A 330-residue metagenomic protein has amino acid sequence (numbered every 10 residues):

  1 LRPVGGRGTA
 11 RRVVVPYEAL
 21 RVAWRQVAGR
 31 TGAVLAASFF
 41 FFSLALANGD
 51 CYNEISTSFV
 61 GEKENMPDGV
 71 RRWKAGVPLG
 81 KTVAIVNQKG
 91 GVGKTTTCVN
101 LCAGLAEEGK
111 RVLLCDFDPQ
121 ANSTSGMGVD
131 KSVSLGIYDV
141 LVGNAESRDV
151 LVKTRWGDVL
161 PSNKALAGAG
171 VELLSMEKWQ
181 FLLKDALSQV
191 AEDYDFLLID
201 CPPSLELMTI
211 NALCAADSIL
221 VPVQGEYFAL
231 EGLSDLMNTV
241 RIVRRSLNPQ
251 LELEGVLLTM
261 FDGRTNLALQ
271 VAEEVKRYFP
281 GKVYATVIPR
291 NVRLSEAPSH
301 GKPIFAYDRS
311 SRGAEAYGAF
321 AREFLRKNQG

Functional and structural regions predicted by a protein language model:
L1, G8, V15-E18, V22 (+3 more regions): Short terminal hydrophobic/aromatic SLiMs and anchors at protein ends
L1, V13-V15, A28, G32 (+2 more regions): Short, low-complexity intrinsically disordered segments enriched in A/P/G/S/L with frequent Arg, especially at protein
R2, R7, R11-R12, R21 (+3 more regions): Basic polycationic patches enriched in arginine
R7, V14, R30-G32, A297 (+1 more regions): Alpha-helical interaction segments
T9, E18-L20, V27, G32 (+3 more regions): Intrinsic disorder/low-complexity segments
A36-G330: P-loop NTP-binding core
